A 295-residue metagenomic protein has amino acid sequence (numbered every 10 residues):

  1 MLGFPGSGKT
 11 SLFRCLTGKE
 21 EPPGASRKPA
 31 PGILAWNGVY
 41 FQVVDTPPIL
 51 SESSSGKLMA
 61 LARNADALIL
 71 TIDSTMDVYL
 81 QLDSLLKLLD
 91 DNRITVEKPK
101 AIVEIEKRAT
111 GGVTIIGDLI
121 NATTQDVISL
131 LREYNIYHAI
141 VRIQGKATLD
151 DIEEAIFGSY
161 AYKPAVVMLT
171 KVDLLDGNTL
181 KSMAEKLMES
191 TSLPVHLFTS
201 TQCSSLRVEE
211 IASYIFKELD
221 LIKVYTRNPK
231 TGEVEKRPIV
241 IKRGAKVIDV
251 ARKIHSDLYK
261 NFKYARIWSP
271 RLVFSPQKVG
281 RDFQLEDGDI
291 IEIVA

Functional and structural regions predicted by a protein language model:
M1-R108, I116, N121: Conserved G1/Walker A P-loop phosphate-binding module
L16, A245-L258: Short amphipathic, charge-patterned alpha-helical segments
K98, I102-I105, G111-H138, R142-A147 (+2 more regions): Canonical P-loop GTPase G-domain recognition
E235-K246: Short, contiguous acidic and Ser/Thr-rich linear segments
Y264-R281: Short acidic beta-strand-loop surface patches of small beta-rich interaction domains
